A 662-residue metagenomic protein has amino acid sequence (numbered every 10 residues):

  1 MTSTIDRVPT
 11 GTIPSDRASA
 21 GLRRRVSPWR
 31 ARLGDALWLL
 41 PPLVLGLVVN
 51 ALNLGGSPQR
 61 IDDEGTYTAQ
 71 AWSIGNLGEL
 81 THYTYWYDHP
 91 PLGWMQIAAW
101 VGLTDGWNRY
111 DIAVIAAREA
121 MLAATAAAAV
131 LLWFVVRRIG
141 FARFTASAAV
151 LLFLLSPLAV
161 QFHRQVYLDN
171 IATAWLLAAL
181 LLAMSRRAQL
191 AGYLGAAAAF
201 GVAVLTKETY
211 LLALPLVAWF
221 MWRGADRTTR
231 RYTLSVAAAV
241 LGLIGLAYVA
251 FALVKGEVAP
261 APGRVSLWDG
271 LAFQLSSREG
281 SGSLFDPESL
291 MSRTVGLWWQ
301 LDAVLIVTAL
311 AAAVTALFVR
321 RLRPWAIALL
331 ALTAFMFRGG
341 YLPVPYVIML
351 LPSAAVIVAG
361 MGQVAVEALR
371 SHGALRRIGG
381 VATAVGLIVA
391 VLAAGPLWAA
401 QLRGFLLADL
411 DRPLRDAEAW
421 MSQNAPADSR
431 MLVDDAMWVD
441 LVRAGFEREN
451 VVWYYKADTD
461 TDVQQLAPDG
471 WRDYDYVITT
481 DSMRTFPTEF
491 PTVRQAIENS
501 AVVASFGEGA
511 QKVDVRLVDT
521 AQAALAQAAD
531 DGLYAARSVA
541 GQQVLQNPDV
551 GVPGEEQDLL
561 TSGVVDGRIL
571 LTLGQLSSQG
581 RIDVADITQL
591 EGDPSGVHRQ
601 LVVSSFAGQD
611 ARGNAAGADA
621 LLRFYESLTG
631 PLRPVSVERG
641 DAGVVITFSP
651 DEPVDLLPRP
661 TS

Functional and structural regions predicted by a protein language model:
S3, A18-R25, A191-Y193, L212-G242: Perimembrane helix-loop-helix junctions
V44, V295-A326, L330-T333: Hydrophobic, aromatic-rich transmembrane alpha-helices and their immediate juxtamembrane boundary segments
I115, E119-G140: Transmembrane-helix motifs of polytopic, lipid-linked glycan transferases
I139-G140, L177-L194, T315-A316: Membrane-interface transmembrane helices that cradle and orient dolichyl/undecaprenyl
V150, L182, G192-E208, L214-V217: Membrane-interface alpha helices of multi-pass inner-membrane proteins
F162-H163, D169, L212, I327-L329 (+1 more regions): Hydrophobic/aromatic-rich transmembrane helices and adjacent perimembrane loops
Y232-S276: Membrane-lumen/periplasm interface segments of specific transmembrane helices in polyprenyl phosphate-linked
D411, M421-A457, G509, N547-V602 (+1 more regions): Short periplasmic/luminal acceptor-recognition loop of GT-C membrane glycosyltransferases, typified by
